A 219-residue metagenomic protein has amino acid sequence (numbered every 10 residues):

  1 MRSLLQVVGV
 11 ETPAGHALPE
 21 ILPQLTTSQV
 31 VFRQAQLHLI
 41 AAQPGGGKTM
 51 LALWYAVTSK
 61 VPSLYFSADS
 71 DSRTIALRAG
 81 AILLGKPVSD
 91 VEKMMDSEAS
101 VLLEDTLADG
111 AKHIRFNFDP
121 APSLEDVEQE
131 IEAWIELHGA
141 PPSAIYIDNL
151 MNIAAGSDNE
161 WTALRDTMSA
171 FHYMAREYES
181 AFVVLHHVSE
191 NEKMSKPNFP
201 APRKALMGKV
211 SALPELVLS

Functional and structural regions predicted by a protein language model:
M1-K86: The Walker A/P-loop phosphate-binding site
I21, D71-I75, S123, V127 (+4 more regions): Helical mechanochemical/support elements of P-loop NTPase systems and associated helical scaffolds
S28, G45, D166-S219: Phosphate-binding/switch region of NTP-binding enzymes
H38-I40, L64-F66, N117, V183 (+1 more regions): Hydrophobic/aromatic beta-strand patches that form the interior of the parallel beta-sheet core in alpha/beta enzyme
S59, H138, M174-Y178: Helix C-cap/helix->beta junction micro-motif
S63-D158: Conserved inter-motif catalytic segment of the P-loop NTP-binding fold
S157-W161, S195-P197: Short, solvent-exposed loop/turn segments at secondary-structure boundaries
